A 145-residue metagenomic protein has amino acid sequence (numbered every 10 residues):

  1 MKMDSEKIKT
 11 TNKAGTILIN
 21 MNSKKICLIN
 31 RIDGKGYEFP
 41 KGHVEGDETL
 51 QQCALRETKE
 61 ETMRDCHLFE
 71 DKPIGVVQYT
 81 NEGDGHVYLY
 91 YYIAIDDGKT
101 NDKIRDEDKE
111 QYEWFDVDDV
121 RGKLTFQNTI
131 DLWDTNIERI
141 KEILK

Functional and structural regions predicted by a protein language model:
M1-K2, D71: Short, Lys/Arg-enriched N-terminal segments with co-localized hydrophobic residues within the first ~10-30 amino acids
K2-F39: N-terminal strand-loop-strand
V44-E70, G75-D131: Unchanged
K141-L144: Residue-level detector of alpha-helical secondary structure
